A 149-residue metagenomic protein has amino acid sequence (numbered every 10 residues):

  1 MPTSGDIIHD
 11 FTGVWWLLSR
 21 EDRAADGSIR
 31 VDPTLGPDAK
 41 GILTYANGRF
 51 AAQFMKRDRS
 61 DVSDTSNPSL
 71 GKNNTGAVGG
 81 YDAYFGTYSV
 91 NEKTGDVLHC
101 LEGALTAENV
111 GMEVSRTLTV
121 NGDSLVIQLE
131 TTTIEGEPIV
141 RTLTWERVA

Functional and structural regions predicted by a protein language model:
M1-A149: Lipid interaction determinants
